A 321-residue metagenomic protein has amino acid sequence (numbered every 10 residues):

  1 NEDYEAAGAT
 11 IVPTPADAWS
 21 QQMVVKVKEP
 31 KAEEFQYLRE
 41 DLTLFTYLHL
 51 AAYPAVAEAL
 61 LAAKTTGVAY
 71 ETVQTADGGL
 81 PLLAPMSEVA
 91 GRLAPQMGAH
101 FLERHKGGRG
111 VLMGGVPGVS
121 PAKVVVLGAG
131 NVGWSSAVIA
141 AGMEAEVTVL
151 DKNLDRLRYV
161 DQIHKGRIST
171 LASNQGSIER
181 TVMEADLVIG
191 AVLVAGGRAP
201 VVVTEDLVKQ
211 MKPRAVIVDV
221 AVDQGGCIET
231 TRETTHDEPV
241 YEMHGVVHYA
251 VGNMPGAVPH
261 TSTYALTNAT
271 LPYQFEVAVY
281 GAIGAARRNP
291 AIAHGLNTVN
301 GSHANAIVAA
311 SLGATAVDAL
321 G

Functional and structural regions predicted by a protein language model:
N1, H105-G190: Glycine-rich phosphate/diphosphate-binding loop of Rossmann-like nucleotide-binding domains
N1-I11, M23-K26, G190-L193, P213 (+2 more regions): Metallocofactor- and cofactor-centric catalytic cores in central/energy metabolism, strongly enriched
G8-S20, L171-V182: Short acidic low-complexity segments
W19, M23-F101: Phosphate/diphosphate ligand-binding glycine-rich loop within oxidoreductases
A57, P95, S136-A137, L157 (+2 more regions): Generic hydrophobic/aromatic pocket-lining and core-packing "Φ" positions
E71-M97, F101-L112, V222, C227-G321: Adenosine-phosphate binding glycine-rich loop
Q162-H244: Rossmann-like adenosine-cofactor binding region
